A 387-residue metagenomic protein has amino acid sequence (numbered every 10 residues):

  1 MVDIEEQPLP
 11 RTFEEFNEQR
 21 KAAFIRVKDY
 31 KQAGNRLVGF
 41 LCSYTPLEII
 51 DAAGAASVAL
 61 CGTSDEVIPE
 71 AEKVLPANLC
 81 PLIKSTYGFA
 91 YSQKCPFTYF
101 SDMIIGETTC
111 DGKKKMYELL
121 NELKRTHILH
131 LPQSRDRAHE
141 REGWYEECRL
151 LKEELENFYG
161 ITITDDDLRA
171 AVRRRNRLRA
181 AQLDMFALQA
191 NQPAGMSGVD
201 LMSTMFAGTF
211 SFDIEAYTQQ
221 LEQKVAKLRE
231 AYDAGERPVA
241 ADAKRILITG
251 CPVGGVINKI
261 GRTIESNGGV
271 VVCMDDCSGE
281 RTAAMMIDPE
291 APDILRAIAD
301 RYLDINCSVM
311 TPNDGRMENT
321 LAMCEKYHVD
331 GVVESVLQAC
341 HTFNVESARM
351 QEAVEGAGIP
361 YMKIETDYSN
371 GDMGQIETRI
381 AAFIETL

Functional and structural regions predicted by a protein language model:
V2-D3, A348-L387: Peripheral docking tails and interdomain loops at the edges of cofactor- or intermediate-handling domains
V2-R36, R149, E153-V271, D275-M286: A charged, amphipathic alpha-helical module
L37-Y91, D102, T109, M116-Y117: An N-terminal, globular interaction/scaffold subdomain
L41, L247-T249, S335: Short hydrophobic segments within beta-strands
I49-T63, E70-A71, C251-P312, R316-T320: Redox- and metal-dependent alpha/beta enzyme cores, enriched for Fe-S-associated oxidoreductases and cofactor-handling
Y87-N157: Acidic/His-rich segments in extracytoplasmic proteins that coordinate ligands and/or metal ions
A90, T311-H328, V345-E346: A short, acidic, amphipathic alpha-helical segment used as a generic capping/interface helix at domain edges
S101, C324, H328-V333: Proline-aspartate-enriched helix->loop->beta-strand connector
